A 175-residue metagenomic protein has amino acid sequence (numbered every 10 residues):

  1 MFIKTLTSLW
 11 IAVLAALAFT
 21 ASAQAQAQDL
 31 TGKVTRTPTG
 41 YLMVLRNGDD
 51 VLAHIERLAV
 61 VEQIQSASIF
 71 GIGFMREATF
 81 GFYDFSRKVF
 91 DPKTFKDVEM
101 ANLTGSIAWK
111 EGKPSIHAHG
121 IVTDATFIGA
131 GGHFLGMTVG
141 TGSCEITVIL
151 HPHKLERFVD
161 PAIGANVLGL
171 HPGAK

Functional and structural regions predicted by a protein language model:
M1-K4: N-terminal secretory signal peptides that target proteins for export/translocation
S8-T20: Bacterial N-terminal signal peptides
A21-A25: Intrinsic low-complexity/disordered segments
Q26-L42, R46-F70, R76-I116, V122-K175: N-terminal intrinsically disordered, cationic/polar leader segments that include organellar targeting peptides
